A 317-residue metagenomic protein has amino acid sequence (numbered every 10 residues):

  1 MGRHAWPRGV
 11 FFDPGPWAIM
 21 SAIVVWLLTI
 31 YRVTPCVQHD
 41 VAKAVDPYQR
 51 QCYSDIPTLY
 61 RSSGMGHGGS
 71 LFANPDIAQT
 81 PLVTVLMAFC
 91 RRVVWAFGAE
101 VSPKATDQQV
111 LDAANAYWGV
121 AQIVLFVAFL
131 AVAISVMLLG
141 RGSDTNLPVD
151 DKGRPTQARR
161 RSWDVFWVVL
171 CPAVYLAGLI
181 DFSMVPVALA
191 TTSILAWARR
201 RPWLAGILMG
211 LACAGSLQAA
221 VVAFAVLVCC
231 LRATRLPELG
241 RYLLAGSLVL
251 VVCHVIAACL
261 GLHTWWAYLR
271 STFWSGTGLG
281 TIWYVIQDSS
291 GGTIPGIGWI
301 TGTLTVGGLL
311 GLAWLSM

Functional and structural regions predicted by a protein language model:
M1-G153: TM-lumen/periplasm interface segments of multi-pass membrane proteins, especially the first transmembrane helix
Q38-Q49, Y53, V255-V285: Extracytoplasmic catalytic-loop and juxtamembrane helix elements of membrane-embedded, polyprenol/dolichol-linked
L130, D151, G278-M317: Aromatic/glycine/proline-enriched transmembrane-helix motif characteristic of membrane-embedded glycan-assembly enzymes
S135, V185-P202: Specific aromatic-rich, kink-prone transmembrane helix
M137-D144, P148, G153-P155, R159-A173 (+1 more regions): Transmembrane and membrane-interface helices of multi-pass, inner-membrane envelope-modifying transferases
A173-V174, W203-L227, V252: Membrane-interface alpha helices of multi-pass inner-membrane proteins
G178-P186: Short acidic/glycine- and proline-prone juxtamembrane loop motifs at membrane-interface regions of multi-pass membrane
V221-L248: Perimembrane helix-loop-helix junctions
